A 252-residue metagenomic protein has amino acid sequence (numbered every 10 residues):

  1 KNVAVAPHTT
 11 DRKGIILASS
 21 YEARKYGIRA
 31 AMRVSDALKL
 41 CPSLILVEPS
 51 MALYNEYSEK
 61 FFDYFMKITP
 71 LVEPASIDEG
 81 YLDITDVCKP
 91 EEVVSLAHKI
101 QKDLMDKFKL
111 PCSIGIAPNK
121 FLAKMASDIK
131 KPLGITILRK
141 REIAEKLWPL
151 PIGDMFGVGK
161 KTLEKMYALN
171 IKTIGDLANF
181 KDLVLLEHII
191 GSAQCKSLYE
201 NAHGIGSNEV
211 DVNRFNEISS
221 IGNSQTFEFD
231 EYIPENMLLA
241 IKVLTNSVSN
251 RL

Functional and structural regions predicted by a protein language model:
K1-I77, Y81, E200-A202: Residues that scaffold, gate, or flank divalent-cation-dependent active/transport sites
I15-A18, L122-K130, E209-R214: Short acidic, glycine/serine/threonine-rich loops at helix termini
G27, N119-K131, A202, V248 (+1 more regions): Stable alpha-helical structural segments in soluble proteins, enriched in small hydrophobic residues
K60, Y64-I68, K99-F108, K165 (+3 more regions): Generic non-transmembrane alpha-helical segments
I77-D83, P118-K120, F180: Short, conserved phosphate-binding/catalytic loop or strand-edge motifs used in phosphoryl-/nucleotidyl-transfer
E92-P151: Long, highly charged, low-complexity intrinsically disordered interaction regions that mediate electrostatic DNA/RNA
D154, T162-L252: DNA-contacting surface of Y-family translesion DNA polymerases
